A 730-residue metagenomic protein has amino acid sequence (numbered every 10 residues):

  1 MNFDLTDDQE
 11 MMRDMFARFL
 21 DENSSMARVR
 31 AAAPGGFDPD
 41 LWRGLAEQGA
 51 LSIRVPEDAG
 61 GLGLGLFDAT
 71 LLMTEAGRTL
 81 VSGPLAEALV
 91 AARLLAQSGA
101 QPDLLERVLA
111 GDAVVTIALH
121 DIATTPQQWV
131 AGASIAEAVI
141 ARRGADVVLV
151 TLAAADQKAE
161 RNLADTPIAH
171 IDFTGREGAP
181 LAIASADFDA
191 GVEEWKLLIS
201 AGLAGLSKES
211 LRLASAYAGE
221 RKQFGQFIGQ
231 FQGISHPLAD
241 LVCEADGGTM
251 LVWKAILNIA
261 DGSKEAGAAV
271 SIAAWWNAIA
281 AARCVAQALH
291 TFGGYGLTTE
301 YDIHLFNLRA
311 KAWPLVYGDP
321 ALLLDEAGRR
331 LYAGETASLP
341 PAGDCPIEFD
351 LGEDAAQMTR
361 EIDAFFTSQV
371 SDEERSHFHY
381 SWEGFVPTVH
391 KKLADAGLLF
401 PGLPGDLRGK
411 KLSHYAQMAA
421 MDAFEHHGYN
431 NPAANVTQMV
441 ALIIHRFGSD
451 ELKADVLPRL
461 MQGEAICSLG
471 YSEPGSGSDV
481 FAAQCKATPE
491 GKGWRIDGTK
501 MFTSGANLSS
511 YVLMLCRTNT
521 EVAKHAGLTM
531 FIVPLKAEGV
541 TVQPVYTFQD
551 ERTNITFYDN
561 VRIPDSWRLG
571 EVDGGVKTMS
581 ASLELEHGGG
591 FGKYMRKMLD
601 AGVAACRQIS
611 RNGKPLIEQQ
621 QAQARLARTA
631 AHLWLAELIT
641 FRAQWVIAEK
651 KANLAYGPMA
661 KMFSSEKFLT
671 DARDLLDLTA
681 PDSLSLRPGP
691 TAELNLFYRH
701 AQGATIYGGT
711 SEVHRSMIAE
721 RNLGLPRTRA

Functional and structural regions predicted by a protein language model:
M1-S82, E326-A434, D455, R459 (+1 more regions): Amphipathic, small/basic residue-rich leader segments at the start of a protein or domain
N2, F16, L71, V90 (+8 more regions): Glycine-rich phosphate/cofactor-binding loops in nucleotide/flavin-utilizing enzymes
N2-M12, A50, G77-R78, K158-D246 (+5 more regions): Glycine-rich beta->alpha junctions and the first turn(s) of the following alpha-helix
S25-G36, S215, Q223-Q226, V242-W276 (+4 more regions): C-terminal helix-coil-helix/basic helical segment that borders enzyme active sites and/or dimer interfaces and provides
G83-G99, P432-E451, G477: N-terminal glycine-rich flavin-associated loop
A110-A123, A141-R142, G463-Y471: A short, Trp-centered hydrophobic/proline-enriched beta-strand micro-motif
A118, T125-N162, I168, D497-T541: A short core secondary-structure module
C485-T488: A structural signal for short hydrophobic beta-strand segments in well-ordered beta-sheet cores
